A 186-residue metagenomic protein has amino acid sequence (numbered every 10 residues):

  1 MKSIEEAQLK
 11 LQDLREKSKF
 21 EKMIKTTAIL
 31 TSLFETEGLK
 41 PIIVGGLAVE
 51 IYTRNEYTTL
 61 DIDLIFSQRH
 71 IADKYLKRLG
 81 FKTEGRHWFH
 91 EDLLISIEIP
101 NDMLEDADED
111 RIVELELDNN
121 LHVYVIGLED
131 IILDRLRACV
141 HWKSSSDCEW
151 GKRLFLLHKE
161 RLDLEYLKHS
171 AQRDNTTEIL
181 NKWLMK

Functional and structural regions predicted by a protein language model:
M1-K186: Compositionally biased terminal segments of proteins
